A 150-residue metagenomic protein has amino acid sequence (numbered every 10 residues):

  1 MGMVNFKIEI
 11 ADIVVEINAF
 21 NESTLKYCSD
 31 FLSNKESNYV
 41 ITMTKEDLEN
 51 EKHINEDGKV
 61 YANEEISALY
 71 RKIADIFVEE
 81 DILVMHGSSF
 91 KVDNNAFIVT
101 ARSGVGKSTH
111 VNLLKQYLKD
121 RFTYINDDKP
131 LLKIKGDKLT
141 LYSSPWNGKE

Functional and structural regions predicted by a protein language model:
M1-S103, L113-I125, L131-E150: A noncatalytic interaction/capping subdomain that flanks phosphate/NTP-handling catalytic cores
K107: Conserved lysine of the Walker
H110: Hydrophobic positions on the alpha1 helix immediately C-terminal to the Walker A/P-loop
